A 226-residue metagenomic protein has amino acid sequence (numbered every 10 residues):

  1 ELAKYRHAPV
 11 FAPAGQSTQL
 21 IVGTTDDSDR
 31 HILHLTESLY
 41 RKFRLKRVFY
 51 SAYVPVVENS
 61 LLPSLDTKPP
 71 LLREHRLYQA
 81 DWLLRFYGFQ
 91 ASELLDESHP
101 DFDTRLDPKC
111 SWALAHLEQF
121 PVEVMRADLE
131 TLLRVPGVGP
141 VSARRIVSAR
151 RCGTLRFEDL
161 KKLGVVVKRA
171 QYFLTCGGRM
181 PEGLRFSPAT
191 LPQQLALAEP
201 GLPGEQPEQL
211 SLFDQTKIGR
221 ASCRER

Functional and structural regions predicted by a protein language model:
E1-F89: Conserved AdoMet/S-adenosylmethionine-binding subsite of the radical SAM
L61-L133, R169-T216: Long, highly charged, low-complexity intrinsically disordered interaction regions that mediate electrostatic DNA/RNA
A149-R150: Residue-level signature of tetratricopeptide-repeat
G153-F157: Short, basic-rich loop-to-helix N-cap that marks the start of a DNA-contacting helix
E158-K162, Q171-F173: Short Lys/Arg-enriched helix C-cap and helix-to-coil transition segments that create basic nucleic-acid-contact patches
K217-R226: Residue-level detector of conserved catalytic or cofactor/ligand-binding positions in enzyme active sites
